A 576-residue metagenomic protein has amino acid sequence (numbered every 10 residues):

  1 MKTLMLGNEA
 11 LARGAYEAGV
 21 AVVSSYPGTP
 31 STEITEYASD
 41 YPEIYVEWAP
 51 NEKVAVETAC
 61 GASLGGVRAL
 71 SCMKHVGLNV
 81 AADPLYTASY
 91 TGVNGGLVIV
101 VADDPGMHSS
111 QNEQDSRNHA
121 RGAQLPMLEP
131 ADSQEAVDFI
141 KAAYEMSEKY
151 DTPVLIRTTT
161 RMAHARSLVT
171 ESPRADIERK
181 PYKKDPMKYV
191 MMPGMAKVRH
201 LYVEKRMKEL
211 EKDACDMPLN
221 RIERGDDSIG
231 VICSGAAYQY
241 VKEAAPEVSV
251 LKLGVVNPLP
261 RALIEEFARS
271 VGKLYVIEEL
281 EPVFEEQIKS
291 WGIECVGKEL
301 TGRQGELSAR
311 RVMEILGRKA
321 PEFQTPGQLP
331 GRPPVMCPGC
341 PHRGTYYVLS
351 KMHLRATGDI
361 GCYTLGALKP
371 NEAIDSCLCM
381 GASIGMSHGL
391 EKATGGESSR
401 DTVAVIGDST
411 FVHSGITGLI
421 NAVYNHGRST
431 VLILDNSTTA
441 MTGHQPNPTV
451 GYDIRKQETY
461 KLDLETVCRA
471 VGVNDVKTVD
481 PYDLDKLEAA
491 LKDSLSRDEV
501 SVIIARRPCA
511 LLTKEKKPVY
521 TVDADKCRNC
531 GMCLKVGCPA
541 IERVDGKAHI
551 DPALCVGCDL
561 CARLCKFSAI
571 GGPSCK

Functional and structural regions predicted by a protein language model:
M1-N8, A18, P130-M336, P341 (+6 more regions): Flexible, low-complexity linker and terminal segments
M1-S133, R224-G225, E285, S290-R400: Thiamine diphosphate
I34-Y37, C60, A81-L85, M107-Q114 (+16 more regions): Short acidic, glycine/serine/threonine-rich loops at helix termini
Y37-E43, K242-L251, T466-G472: Short helix-loop-beta junction
E43-P50, T91-A102, K184-M187, Y424-S437 (+2 more regions): A glycine-rich helix N-cap at a beta->alpha junction
I44, A102-M107, A123-L128, G297-E299 (+5 more regions): Short beta-alpha connecting loops at secondary-structure transitions that line or flank enzyme active sites
S109, A367-I504, E515: Thiamine diphosphate
